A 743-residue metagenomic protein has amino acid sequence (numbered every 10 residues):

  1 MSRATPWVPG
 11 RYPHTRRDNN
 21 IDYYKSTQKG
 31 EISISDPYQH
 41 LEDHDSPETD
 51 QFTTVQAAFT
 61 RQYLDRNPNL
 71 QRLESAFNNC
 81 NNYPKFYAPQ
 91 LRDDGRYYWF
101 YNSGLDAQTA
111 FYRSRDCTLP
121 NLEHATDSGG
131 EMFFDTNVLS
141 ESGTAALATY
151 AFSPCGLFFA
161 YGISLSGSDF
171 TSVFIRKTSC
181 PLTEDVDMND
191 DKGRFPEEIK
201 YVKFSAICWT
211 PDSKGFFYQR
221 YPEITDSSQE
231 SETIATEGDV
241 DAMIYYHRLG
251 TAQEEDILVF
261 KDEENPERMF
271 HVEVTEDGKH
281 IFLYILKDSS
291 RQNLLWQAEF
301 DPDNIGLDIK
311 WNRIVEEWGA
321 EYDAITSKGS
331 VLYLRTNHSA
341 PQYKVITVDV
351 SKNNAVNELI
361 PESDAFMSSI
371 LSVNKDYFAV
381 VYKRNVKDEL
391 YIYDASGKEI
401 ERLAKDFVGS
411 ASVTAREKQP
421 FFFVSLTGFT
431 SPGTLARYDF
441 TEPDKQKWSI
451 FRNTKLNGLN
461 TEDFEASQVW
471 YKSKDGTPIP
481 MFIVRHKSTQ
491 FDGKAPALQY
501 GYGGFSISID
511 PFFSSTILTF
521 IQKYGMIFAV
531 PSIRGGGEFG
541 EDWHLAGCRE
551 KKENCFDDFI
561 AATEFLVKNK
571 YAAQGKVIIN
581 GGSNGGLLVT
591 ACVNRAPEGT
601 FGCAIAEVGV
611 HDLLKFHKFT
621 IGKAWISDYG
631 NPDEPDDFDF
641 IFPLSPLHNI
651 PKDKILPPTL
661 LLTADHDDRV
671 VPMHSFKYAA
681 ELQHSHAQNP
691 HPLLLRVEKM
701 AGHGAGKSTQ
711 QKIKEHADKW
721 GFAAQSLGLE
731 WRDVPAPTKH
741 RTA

Functional and structural regions predicted by a protein language model:
M1-A395, E399-I400, A404-K405, A415-R416 (+8 more regions): Beta-propeller folds
N102, N337, T427, Y500-G504 (+2 more regions): Glycine-rich His-Gly loop
F133-S153, G162-S168, R194-E197, F440-Q446 (+6 more regions): Cap/lid segment of the alpha/beta-hydrolase catalytic domain
L147, Y201-S205, S231-T236, N265-M269 (+10 more regions): Alpha-helix capping and helix-loop boundary segments enriched in small/acidic/polar residues
S166-S168, C180-N189, T210-S213, D301-L307 (+10 more regions): Secondary-structure transition/capping motifs at alpha-helix termini and the adjoining loop/turn into the next element
C208, F217, F282, Q297 (+18 more regions): Structured core elements
L334-H338, I370-N385, Y471-I479, I521 (+6 more regions): C-terminal substrate/ligand-recognition segments
V530-A743: Active-site-proximal cap/loop segments of hydrolase catalytic domains
